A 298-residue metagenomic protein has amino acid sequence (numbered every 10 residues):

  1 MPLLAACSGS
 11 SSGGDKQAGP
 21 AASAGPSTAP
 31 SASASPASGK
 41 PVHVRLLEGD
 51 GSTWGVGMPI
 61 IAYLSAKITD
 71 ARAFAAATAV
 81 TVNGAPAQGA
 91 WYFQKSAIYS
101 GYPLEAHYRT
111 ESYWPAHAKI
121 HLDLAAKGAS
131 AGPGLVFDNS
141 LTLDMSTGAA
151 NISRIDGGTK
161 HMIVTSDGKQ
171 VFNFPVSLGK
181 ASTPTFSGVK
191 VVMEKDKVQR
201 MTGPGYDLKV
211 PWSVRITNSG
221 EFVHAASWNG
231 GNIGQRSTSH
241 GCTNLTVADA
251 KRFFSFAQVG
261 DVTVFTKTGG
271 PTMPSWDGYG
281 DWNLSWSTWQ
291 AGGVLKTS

Functional and structural regions predicted by a protein language model:
M1-L3, S8-A149: Acidic, low-complexity Ser/Thr/Gly/Pro-rich repeat segments typical of extracellular/periplasmic and surface-exposed
V56, A116, F186-S187, V259: Short, flexible surface segments
G57, I61, A75-A77, T159 (+5 more regions): Extracytoplasmic/secreted envelope proteins and their assembly/folding machinery, especially bacterial periplasmic
Y63, K67, A71, K127 (+4 more regions): Structured segments of extracytoplasmic/periplasmic soluble domains in secreted or envelope-associated proteins
T78-V80, K160-T165, V262: Short polybasic amphipathic segments
G134-N232: Gly/Pro-biased beta-strand-loop elements
A149, S187, Q199, G203-S298: Exported/periplasmic cell-wall-interacting domains
